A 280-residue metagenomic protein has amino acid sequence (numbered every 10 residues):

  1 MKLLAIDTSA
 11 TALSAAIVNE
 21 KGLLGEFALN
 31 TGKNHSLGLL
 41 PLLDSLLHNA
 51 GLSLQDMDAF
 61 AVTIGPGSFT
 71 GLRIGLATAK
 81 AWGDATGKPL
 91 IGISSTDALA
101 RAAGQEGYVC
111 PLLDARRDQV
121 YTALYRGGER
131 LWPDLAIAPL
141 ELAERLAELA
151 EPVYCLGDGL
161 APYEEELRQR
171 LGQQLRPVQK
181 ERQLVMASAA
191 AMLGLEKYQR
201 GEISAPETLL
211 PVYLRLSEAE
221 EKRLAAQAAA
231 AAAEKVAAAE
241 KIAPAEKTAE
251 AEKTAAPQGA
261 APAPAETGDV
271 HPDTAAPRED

Functional and structural regions predicted by a protein language model:
M1-I64, L184, E279-D280: N-terminal beta-alpha supersecondary unit
G22, N34, P89-V185, Q199 (+3 more regions): Surface "functional belts" at beta-alpha junctions
L46-A50, A85, A103, A187-Y198: Stable alpha-helical structural segments in soluble proteins, enriched in small hydrophobic residues
H48-Q55, D84-I93: Phosphate-handling active-site elements
A61-L90: DPxDG-like acidic metal-binding loop motif
R117, E202-K235, P277-D280: Flexible, low-complexity linker/boundary loops enriched in proline and small hydrophobic residues that flank enzymatic
A228-E279: Intrinsically disordered, low-complexity terminal tails and inter-domain linkers enriched for S/T/G/P/D/E
